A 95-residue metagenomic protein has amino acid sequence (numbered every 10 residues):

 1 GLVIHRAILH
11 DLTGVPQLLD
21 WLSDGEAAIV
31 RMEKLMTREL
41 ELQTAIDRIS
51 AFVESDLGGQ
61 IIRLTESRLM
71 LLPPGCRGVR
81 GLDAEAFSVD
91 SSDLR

Functional and structural regions predicted by a protein language model:
G1-G14, W21-L22: N-terminal intrinsically disordered, cationic/polar leader segments that include organellar targeting peptides
L9, E33, T65: Conserved residues at beta->alpha junctions
H10-G14, L18, R38-A45: Helical mechanochemical/support elements of P-loop NTPase systems and associated helical scaffolds
D20-L22, I62-R63: Conserved catalytic network of the ASCE P-loop NTPase/AAA+ motor domain
L22-M36: Short glycine-rich, basic-tinged beta-strand/loop micro-motifs
K34-E39, R77-G78: Short acidic, S/G/P-rich loop/turn micro-motifs used as interaction or catalytic elements
I49: Residue-level signature of catalytic and energy-coupling elements of molecular machines, predominantly ATP/GTP-dependent
F52-R95: Helix-rich interaction surfaces within compact, conserved domain-sized segments that mediate assembly or partner
